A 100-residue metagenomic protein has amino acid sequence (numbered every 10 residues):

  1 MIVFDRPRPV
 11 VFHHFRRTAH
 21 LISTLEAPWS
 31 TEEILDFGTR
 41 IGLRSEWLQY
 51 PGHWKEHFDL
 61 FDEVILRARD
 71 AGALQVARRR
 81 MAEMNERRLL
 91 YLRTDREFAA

Functional and structural regions predicted by a protein language model:
M1-F15, S30: N-terminal first-folded block
I2, A19-L21, P28, F37: Active-site anion/phosphate-binding pocket segments in diverse small-molecule metabolic enzymes
V3-D5, T39, R69-D70, M81: Extracytoplasmic glycan-interaction modules
V11, E26-E33, V64-R69: Short, surface-exposed beta-strand/loop "edge" segments at domain boundaries and coil↔beta transitions
V11-L25: Short glycine-/aliphatic-rich beta-strand segments at the starts of folded cytosolic domains
T24-P28, H57-F58: Charged, low-complexity surface patches
P28-Y50: A short, structured beta-strand/loop element
Y50-A99: Short, compact, well-ordered microdomains
